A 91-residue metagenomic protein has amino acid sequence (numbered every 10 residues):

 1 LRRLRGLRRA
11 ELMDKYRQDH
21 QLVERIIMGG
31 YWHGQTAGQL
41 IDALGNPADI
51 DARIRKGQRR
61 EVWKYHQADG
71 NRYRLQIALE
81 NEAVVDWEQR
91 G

Functional and structural regions predicted by a protein language model:
L1-G91: Residues within mature, well-folded domains
